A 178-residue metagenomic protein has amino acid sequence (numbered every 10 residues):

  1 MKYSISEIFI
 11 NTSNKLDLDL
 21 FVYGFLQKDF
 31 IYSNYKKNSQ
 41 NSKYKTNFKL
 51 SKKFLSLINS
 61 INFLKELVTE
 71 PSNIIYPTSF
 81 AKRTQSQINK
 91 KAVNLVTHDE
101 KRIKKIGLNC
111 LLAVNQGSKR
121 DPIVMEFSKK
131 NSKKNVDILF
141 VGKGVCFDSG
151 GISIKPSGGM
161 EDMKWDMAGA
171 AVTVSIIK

Functional and structural regions predicted by a protein language model:
M1-D137, V141-G144: Short amphipathic alpha-helical segment within the helicase RecA-like ATPase core that mediates nucleic-acid
T84, I138-F140, S153-K178: Alpha-helical metal-binding/catalytic segments enriched in His/Glu/Asp
